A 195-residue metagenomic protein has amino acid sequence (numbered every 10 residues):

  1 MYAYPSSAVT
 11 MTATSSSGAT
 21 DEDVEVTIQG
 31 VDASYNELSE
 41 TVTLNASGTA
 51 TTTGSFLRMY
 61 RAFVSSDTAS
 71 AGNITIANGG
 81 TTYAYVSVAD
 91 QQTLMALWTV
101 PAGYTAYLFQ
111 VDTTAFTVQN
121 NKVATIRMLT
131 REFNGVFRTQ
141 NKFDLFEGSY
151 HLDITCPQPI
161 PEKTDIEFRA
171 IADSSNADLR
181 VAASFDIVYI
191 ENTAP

Functional and structural regions predicted by a protein language model:
M1-R58, S65-P195: Beta-strand-centric surfaces of beta-sandwich/beta-rich domains
